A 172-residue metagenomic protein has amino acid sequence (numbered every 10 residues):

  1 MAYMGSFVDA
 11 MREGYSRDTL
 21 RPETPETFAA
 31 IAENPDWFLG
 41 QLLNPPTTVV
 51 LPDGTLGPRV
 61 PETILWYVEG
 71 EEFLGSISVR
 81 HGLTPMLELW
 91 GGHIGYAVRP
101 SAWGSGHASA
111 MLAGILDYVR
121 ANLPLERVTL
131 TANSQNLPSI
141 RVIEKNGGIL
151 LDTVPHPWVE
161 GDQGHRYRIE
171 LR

Functional and structural regions predicted by a protein language model:
M1-H93, A97-P100, L151, H156-R172: GNAT-family acyltransferases
S6, M111, P138: Charged catalytic carboxylate motif
G95-V98, G104-Y118, R141-K145: Conserved acetyl-CoA-binding loop-helix of GNAT-fold acetyltransferases
W103, L130-I140, W158: Conserved beta-strand-loop-alpha-helix junction that forms the acyl-donor binding cleft
R120, L137-P138, G161-D162: Short secondary-structure boundary/hinge segments and terminal tails
A121-T131: Conserved GNAT acetyl-CoA-binding A-motif
Q135-D152: Conserved active-site alpha-helix within GNAT-family acetyltransferase domains
